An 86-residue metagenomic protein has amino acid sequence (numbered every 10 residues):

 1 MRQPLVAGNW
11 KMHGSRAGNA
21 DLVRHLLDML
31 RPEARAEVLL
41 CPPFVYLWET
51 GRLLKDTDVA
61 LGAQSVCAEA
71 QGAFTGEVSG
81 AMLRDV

Functional and structural regions predicted by a protein language model:
M1-V78: Conserved N-terminal beta1-alpha1 strand-loop-helix module at the mouth
P32, D85-V86: Alpha-helix termination/capping residues and helix-transition junctions
G76, R84-D85: Non-catalytic positions within long, well-ordered alpha-helices that form the structural scaffold/packing of enzyme
